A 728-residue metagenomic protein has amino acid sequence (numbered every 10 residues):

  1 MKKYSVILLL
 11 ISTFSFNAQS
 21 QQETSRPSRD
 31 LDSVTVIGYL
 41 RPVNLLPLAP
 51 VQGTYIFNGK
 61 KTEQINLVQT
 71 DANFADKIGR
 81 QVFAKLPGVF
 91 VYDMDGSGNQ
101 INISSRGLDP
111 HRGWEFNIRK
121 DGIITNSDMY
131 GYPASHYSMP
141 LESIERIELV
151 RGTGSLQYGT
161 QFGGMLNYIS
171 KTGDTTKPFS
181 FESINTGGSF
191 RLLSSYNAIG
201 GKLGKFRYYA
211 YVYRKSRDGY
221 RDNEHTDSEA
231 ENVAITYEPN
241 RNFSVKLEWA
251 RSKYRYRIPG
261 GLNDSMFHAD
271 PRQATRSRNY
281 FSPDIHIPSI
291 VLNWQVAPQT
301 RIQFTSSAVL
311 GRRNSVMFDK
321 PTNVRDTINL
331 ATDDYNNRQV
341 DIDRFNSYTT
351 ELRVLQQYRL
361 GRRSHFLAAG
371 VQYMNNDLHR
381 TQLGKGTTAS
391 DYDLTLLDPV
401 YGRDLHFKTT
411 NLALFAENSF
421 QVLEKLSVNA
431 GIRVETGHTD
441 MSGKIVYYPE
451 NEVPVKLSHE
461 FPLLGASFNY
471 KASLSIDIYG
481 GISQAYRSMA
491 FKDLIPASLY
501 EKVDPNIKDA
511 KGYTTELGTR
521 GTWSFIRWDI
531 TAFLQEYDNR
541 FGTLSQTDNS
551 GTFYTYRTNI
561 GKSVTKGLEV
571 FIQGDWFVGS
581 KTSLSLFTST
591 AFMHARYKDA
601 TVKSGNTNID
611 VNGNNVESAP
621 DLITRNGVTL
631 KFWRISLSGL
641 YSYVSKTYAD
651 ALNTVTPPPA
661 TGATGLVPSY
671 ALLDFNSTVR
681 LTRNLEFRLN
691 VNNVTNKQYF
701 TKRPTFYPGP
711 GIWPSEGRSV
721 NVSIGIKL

Functional and structural regions predicted by a protein language model:
Y4, D538, L586, S642-V655 (+1 more regions): C-terminal beta-signal and adjacent terminal beta-strands/loops of Gram-negative outer-membrane beta-barrel proteins
Q52-Y55, G59, Q64-I65, A75 (+1 more regions): Extracytoplasmic beta-strand/coil segments of soluble accessory domains associated with Gram-negative outer-membrane
I123-R151: Short acidic/polar hinge/loop motifs at secondary-structure boundaries that mediate gating or recognition
G187-S216, R221-R257, Y280-A297, G361 (+1 more regions): Transmembrane beta-barrel wall of Gram-negative outer-membrane proteins
N240, S364-F366, Q372-M374, L405-E536 (+2 more regions): Structural signature of Gram-negative outer-membrane beta-barrels, strongest in the C-terminal barrel of TonB-dependent
R241-K246, A250, P283-V446, K471 (+4 more regions): Face-selective signature of the C-terminal outer-membrane beta-barrel domain
N293-Q295, Q299-D319, K471, D477-S483 (+2 more regions): Membrane-embedded beta-barrel scaffold of Gram-negative outer-membrane proteins
V354, E424, F533-E536, Y554-L652 (+1 more regions): Gram-negative outer-membrane beta-barrel transporters
